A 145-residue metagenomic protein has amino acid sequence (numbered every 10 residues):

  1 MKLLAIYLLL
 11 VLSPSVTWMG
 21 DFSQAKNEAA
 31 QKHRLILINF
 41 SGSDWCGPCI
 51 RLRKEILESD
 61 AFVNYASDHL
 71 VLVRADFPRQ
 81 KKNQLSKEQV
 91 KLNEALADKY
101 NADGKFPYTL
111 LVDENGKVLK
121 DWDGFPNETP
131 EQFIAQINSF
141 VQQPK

Functional and structural regions predicted by a protein language model:
L3-S13: Sec-dependent N-terminal signal peptides
W18-M19, F62-K91: Thiol-based oxidoreductase modules, predominantly thioredoxin-like and allied folds used for disulfide exchange
M19-I36, A66: A short beta-strand-turn-helix
K32-C46: Short active-site neighborhood of thiol/selenol oxidoreductases, capturing the structured segment around
K32-I36, D68-R74, K105-P107, E114-K117: Loop/turn elements at helix/coil->beta-strand transitions in domains of secreted/extracellular proteins
C46-C49, T109: The canonical Cys-X-X-Cys-His
C49-Y65: Typically the conserved alpha-helix immediately C-terminal to a functionally engaged Cys/Sec in thioredoxin-like
K99, D103-P144: Non-catalytic, surface beta->alpha helical segment in thiol-disulfide oxidoreductase systems
